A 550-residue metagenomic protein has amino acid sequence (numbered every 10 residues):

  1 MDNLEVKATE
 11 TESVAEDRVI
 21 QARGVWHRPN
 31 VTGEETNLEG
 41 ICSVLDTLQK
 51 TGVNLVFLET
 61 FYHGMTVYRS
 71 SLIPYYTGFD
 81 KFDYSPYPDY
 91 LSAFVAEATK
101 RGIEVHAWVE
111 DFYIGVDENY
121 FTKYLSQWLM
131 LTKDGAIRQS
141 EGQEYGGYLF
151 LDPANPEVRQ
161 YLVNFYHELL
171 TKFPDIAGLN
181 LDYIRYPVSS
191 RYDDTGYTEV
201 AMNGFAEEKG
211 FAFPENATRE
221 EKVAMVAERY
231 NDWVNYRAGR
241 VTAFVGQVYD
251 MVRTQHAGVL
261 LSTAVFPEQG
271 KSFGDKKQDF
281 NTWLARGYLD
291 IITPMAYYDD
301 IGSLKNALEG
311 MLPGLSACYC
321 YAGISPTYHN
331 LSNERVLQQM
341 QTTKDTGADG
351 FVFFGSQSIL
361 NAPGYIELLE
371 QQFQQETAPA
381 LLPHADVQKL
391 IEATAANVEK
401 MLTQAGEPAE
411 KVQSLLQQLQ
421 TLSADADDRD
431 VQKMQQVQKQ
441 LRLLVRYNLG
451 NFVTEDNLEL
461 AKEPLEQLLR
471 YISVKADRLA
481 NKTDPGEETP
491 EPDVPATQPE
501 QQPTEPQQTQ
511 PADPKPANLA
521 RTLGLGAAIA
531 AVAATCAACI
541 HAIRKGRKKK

Functional and structural regions predicted by a protein language model:
V19-H27, T32-E35, H106-F173: Active-site-adjacent "subsite" loops/lids of carbohydrate-active enzymes
W26-E35, I73-Y87, Y145-Q160, R229-V241 (+2 more regions): The substrate-binding groove and active-site-proximal loops of carbohydrate-active enzymes, especially glycoside
G40-T66, P174, L289: Catalytic domains of carbohydrate-active enzymes, especially glycoside hydrolases
T51-Y87: Aromatic-lined carbohydrate-binding/catalytic grooves of carbohydrate-active enzymes
K133-T282, R286: Polysaccharide-binding and catalytic clefts of secreted carbohydrate-active enzymes
Y288-L304, M311, Y321-S414, Q418-Q420 (+2 more regions): Substrate-binding cleft of secreted/luminal carbohydrate-active enzymes
P485-A520: C-terminal low-complexity, Ser/Thr- and acidic/Pro-rich disordered "stalk" regions positioned immediately N-terminal
A533-K550: C-terminal membrane-anchoring or membrane-association module
